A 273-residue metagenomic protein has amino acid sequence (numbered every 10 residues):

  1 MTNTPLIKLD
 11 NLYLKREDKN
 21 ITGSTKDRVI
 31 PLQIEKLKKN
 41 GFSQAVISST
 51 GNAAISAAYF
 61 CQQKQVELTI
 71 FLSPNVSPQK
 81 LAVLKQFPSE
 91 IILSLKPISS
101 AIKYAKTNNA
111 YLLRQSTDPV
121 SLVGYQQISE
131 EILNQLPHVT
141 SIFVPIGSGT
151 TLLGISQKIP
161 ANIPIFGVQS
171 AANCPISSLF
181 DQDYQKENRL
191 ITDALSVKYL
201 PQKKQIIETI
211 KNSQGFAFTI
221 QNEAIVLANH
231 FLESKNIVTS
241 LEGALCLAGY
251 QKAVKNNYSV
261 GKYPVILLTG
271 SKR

Functional and structural regions predicted by a protein language model:
M1-R273: PLP-dependent amino-acid enzyme catalytic core
